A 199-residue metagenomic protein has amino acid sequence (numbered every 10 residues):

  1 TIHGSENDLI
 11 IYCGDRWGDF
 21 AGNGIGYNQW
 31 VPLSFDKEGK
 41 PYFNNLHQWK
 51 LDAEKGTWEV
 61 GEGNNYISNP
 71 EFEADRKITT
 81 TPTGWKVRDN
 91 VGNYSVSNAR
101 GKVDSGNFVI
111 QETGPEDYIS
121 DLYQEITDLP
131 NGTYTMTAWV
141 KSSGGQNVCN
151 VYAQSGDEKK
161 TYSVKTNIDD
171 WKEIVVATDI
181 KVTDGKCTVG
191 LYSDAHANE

Functional and structural regions predicted by a protein language model:
T1-T80, V91, S95, A99-K102: Carbohydrate-active catalytic/glycan-binding domains of CAZyme proteins, especially the secreted or lumenal ectodomains
T57-E199: Extracellular and organelle-lumenal recognition/adhesion modules and their flexible linkers in secreted
